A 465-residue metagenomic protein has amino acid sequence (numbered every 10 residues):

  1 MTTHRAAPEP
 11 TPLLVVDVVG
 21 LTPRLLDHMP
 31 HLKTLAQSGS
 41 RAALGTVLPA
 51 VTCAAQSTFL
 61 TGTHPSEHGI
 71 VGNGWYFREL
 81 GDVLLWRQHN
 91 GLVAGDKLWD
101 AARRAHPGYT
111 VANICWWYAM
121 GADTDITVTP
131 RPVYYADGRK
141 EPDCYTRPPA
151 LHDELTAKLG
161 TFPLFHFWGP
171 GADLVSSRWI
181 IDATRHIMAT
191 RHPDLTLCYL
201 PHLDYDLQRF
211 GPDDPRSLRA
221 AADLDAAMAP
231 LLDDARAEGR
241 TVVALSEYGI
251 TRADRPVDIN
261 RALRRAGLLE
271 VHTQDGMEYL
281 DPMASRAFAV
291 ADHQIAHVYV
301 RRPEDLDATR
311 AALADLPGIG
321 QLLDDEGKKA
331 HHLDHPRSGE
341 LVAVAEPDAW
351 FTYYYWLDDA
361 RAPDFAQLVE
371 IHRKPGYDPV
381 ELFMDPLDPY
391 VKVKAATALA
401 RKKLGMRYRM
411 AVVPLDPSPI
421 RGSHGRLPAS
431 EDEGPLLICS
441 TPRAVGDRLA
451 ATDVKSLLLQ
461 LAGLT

Functional and structural regions predicted by a protein language model:
M1-E9, G463-T465: Basic/polar N-terminal segments that are highly enriched at the extreme N-terminus, encompassing both cleavable
A6-P8, I187-H192, H424-E431: Short glycine/proline-enriched loop/turn "hinge" motifs that connect secondary-structure elements and lie
P8-R24, L35, F59, A102 (+7 more regions): Beta-strand elements within well-structured catalytic alpha/beta cores of enzymes that handle phosphate/sulfate esters
E9-T11, V18, A50-V51, W75-G91 (+3 more regions): Secreted, luminal/periplasmic, and some membrane-associated catalytic domains that remodel anionic oxygen-ester
R24-E67, T110-A112: Short, structured active-site-proximal loop/turn typified by the sulfatase FGly-forming signature C/S-X-P-X-R
L25-H28, D123-D125, Q208-F210, A253-V257: A short acidic (Asp/Glu
T63-G211, D223, S285-V290, Q294-V300 (+7 more regions): His/Asp/Glu-rich, glycine-adjacent segments that coordinate divalent cations and/or stabilize oxyanion chemistry on
F383, P389-S430, P435-T465: C-terminal substrate/ligand-recognition segments
